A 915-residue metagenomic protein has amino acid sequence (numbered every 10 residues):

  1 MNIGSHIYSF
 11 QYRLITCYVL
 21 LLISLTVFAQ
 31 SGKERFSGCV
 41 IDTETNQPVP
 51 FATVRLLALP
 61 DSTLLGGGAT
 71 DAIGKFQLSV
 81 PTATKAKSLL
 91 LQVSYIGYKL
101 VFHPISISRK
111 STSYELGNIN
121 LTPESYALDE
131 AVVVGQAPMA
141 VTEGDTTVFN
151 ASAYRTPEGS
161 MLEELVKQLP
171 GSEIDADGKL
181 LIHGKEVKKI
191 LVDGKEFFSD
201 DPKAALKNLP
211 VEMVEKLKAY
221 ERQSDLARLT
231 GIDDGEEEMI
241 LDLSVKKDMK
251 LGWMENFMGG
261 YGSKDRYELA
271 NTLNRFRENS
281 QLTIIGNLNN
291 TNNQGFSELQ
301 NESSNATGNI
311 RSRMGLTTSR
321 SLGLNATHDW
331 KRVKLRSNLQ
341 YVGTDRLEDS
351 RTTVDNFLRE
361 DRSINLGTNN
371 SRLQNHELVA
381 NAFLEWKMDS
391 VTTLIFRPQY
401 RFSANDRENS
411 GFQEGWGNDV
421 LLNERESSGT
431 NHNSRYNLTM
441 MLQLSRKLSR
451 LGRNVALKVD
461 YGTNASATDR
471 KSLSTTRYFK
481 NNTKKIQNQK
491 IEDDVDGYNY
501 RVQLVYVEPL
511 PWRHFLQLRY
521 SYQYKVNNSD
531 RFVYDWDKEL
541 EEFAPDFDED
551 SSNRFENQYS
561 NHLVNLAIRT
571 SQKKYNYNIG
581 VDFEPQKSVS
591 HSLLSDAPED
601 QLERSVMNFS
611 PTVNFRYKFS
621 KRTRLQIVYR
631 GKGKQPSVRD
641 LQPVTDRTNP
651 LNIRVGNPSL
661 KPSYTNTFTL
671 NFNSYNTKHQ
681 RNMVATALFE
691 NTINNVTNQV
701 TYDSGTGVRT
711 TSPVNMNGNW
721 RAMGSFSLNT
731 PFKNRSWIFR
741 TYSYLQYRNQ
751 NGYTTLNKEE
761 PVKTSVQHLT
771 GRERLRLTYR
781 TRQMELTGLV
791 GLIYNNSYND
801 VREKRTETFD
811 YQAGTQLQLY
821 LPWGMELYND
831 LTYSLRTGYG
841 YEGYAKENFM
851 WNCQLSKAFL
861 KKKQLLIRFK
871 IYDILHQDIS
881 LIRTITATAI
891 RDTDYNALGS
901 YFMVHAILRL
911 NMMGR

Functional and structural regions predicted by a protein language model:
Q30-K33, I73, A83-T84, I96-V101 (+19 more regions): Membrane-proximal, glycine/serine-rich, low-complexity loop/turn segments characteristic of large bacterial
F36, E44-A58, T142: Short, ordered, surface-exposed loop/turn motifs in non-cytosolic proteins
P60-K75: Short, acidic Ser/Thr/Gly-rich low-complexity loop/linker segments typical of extracellular and cell-surface proteins
D145, N292-G308, D349-L366, Q413-E426 (+9 more regions): Surface-exposed loop/turn segments flanking beta-strands in extracellular/periplasmic regions
M314-L316, R372-Q374, T430-S434, E492-D496 (+9 more regions): Replace "Gram-negative outer membrane beta-barrel proteins" with "bacterial and organellar outer membrane beta-barrel
T368, N499-R501, P545-N553, V655 (+2 more regions): Outer membrane beta-barrel strand-and-loop segments of large Gram-negative receptors, especially TonB-dependent
L516-K621, R802: Signature of Gram-negative outer-membrane beta-barrel scaffolds
R772-Y794, K804-R915: Conserved C-terminal beta-signal and adjacent last beta-strands/turns of outer-membrane beta-barrel proteins
